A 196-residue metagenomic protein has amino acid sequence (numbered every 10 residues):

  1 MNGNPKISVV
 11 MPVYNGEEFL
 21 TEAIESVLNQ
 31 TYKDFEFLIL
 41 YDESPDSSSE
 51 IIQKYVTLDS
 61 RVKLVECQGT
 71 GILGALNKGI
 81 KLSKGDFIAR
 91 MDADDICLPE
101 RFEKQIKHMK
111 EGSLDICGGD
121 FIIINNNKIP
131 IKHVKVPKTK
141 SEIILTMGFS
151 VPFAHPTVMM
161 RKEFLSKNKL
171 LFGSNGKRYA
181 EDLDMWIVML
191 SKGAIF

Functional and structural regions predicted by a protein language model:
M1-L28: N-proximal low-complexity "stem/linker" segments adjacent to membrane-targeting elements
N4-I7, L28-I39, S47, S60-K63: Short loop->beta transition adjacent to catalytic acidic/histidine clusters or analogous donor-positioning motifs
Y41-E50, D92: A conserved acidic beta->alpha catalytic loop
C67-S83, K104: Glycine-rich, basic loop-to-helix element that forms the pyrophosphate-binding segment of sugar-nucleotide handling
K81, K138-F196: Conserved nucleotide-sugar donor-binding catalytic segment
I88: Short aromatic/hydrophobic "clamp" motif used to bind/position activated sugar donors
D92-I96, D120: The conserved acidic donor/metal-binding loop of glycosyltransferases
E100-I131: Conserved donor NDP-sugar-binding/catalytic core segment of glycosyltransferases
